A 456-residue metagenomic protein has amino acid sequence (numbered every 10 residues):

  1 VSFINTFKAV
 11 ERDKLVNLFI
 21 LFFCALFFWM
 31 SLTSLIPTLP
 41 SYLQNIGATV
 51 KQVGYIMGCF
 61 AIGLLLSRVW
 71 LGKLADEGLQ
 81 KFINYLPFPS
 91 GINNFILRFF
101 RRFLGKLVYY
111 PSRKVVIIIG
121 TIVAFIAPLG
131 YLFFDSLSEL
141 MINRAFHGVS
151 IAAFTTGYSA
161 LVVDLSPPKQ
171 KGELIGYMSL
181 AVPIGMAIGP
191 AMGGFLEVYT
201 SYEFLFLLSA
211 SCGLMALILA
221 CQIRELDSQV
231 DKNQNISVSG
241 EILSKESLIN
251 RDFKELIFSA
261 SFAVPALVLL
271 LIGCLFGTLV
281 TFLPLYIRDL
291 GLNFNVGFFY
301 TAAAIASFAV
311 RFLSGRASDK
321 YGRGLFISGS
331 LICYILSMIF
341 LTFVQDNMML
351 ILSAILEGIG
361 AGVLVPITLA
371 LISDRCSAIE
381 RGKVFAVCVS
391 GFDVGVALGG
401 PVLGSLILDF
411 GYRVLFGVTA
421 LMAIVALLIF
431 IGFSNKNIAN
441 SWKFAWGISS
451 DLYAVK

Functional and structural regions predicted by a protein language model:
S2-L15, D227-P265, G447-V455: Juxtamembrane intracellular "pre-TM" segments in multi-pass secondary transporters
L15-I46, V50-I56, V264, F276-Y286: Helix-loop boundary and gating motifs at the non-cytosolic
R68-L79, R101-P111, R311-G322: Helix-to-loop junctions at the C-terminal end of transmembrane segments in multipass secondary transporters
L79, S112, F133-E139, G322 (+1 more regions): Helix-breaking motifs and short loop linkers at transmembrane-helix boundaries and internal kinks in secondary membrane
P87, V115-L129, L325-I339: Structural signature of the two symmetry-related core transmembrane helices
S138-F146, S337, M348-L356: Paired small-residue
N143-A181, A370-L371: Cytoplasmic helix-loop-helix junction between adjacent transmembrane helices in 12-TM secondary transporters
S211-N233, I429-S434: C-terminal membrane-cytosol helix-exit motif in multi-pass small-molecule transporters
